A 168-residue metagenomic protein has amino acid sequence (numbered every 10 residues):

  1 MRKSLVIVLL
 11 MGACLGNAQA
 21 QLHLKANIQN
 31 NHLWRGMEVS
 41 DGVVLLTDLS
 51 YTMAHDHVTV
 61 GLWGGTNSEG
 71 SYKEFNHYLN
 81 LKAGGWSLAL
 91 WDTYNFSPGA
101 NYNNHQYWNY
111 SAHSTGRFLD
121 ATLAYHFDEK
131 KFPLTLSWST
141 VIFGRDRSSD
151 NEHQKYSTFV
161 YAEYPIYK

Functional and structural regions predicted by a protein language model:
M1-H23: Cleavable N-terminal export/targeting peptides
Q19-N30, L81: Transmembrane beta-strand segments of Gram-negative outer membrane beta-barrel proteins
A20, D41-L45, S71-F75, T115-L119 (+1 more regions): Residues that define the transmembrane beta-barrel architecture of outer-membrane proteins
L22-A26, V58-V60, H77, W86-L90 (+4 more regions): Transmembrane beta-strands of outer-membrane beta-barrel proteins
I28-W34, M53-H55, G64-S68, A83-G85 (+5 more regions): Transmembrane beta-strands of outer-membrane beta-barrel pores
G36-D41, Y72-N76, G99-W108, D146-H153: Outer-membrane beta-barrel translocator domains and adjoining extracellular loop/strand segments of Gram-negative
S40-D92: Glycine- and aromatic-enriched membrane insertion/assembly motifs of diderm outer-membrane and organelle channel
N109-K168: Detector for outer-membrane/organellar transmembrane beta-barrel domains, recognizing the amphipathic beta-strand
